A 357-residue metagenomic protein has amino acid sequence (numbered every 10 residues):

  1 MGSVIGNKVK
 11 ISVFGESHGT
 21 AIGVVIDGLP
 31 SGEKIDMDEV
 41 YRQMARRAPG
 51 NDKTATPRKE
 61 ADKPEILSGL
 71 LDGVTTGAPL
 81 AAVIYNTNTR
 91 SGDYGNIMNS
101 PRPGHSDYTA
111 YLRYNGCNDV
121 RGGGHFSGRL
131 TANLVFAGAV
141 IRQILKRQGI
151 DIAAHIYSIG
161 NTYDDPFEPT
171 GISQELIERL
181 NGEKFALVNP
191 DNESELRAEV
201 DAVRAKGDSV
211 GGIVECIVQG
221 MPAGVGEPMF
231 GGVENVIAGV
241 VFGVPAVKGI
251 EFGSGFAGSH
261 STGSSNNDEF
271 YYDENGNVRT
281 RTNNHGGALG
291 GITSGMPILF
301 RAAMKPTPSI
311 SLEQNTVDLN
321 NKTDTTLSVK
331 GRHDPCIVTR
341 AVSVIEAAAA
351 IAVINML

Functional and structural regions predicted by a protein language model:
M1-L357: Generic N-terminal targeting/processing segments that precede catalytic cores or assembly contacts
